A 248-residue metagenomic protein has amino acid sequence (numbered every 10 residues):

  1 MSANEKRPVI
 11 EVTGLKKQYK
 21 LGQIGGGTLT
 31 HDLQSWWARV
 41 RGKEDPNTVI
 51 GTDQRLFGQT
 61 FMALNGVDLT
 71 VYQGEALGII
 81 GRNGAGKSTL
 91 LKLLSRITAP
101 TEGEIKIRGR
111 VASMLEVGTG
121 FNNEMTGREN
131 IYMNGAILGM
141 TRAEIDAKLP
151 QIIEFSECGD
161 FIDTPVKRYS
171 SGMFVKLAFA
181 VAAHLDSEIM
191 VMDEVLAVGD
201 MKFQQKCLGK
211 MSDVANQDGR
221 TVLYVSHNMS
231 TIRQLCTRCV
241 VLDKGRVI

Functional and structural regions predicted by a protein language model:
M1-A63: Pre-NBD coupling/linker segments of ABC/ABC-like ATPases
H31-G51, Y132, E144-F161: Conserved ABC ATPase "signature" region
I80-R82: The feature captures the beta-strand-to-loop junction immediately N-terminal to the Walker
N228-Q234: Conserved H-loop
Q234-V241: Conserved catalytic segment of ABC-fold P-loop ATPases
K244-G245: Conserved ABC ATPase "signature" C-loop
